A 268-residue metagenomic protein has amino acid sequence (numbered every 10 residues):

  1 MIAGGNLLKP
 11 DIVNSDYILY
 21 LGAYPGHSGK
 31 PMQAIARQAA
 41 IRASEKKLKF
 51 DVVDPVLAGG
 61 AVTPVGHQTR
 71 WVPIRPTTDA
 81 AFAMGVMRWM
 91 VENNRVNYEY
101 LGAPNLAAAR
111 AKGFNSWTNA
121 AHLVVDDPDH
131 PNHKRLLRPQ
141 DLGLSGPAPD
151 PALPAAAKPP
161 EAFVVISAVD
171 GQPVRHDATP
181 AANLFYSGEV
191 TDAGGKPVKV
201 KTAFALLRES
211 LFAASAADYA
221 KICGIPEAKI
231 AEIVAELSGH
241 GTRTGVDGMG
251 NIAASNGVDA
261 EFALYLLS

Functional and structural regions predicted by a protein language model:
M1-N14: Anionic-ligand anchoring segments at beta-strand to alpha-helix junctions in alpha/beta enzyme folds, i.e., glycine
P10-V13, R42-S44, P64-V65: Solvent-exposed alpha-helices and their adjacent loops that cap or buttress functional pockets in soluble metabolic
A23, V53-P55: Cofactor-binding loop segments of dinucleotide-utilizing enzymes, especially the Rossmann-like FAD- and NAD(P)+-binding
Y24-R37: Glycine/threonine-rich flexible loop motifs
A40-F50: A short helix->loop->beta-strand "cap" motif at the edges of active sites that frequently abuts
K49-D51, A61-G239: Long, well-ordered, tryptophan-enriched scaffold segments
L211, A217, A228, I233 (+1 more regions): A glycine-rich, hydrophobic/aromatic-adjacent loop/helix-cap motif
